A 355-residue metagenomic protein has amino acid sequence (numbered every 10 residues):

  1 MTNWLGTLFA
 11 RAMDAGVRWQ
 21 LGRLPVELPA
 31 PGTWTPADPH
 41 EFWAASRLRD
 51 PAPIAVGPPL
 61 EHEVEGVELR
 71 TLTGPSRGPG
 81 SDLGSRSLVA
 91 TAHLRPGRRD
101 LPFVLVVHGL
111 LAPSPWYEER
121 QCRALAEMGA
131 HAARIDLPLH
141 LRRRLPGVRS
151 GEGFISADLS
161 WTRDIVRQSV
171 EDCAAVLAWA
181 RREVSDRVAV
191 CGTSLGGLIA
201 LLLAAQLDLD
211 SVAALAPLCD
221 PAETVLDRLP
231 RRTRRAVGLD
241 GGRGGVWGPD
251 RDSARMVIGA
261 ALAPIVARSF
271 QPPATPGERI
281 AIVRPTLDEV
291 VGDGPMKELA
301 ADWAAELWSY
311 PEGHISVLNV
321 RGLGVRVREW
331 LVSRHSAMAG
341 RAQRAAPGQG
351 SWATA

Functional and structural regions predicted by a protein language model:
M1-R77, A345-A355: N-terminal targeting or regulatory segments adjacent to alpha/beta-hydrolase or S9 domains
D82-R95: A short loop-to-beta-strand scaffold at the N-terminal edge of the catalytic core in hydrolase folds
D100-G109: Short beta-strand element of the alpha/beta-hydrolase
L111-P115, E119-R167: Cap/lid segment of the alpha/beta-hydrolase catalytic domain
V170-D186: Conserved acidic catalytic loop of the alpha/beta-hydrolase fold
C191-A200: Gly/Ala-rich beta-loop-alpha elbow adjacent to hydrolase catalytic centers
L202-A254: Hydrolase active-site cap/lid region
P249-A342: Serine-hydrolase catalytic core
